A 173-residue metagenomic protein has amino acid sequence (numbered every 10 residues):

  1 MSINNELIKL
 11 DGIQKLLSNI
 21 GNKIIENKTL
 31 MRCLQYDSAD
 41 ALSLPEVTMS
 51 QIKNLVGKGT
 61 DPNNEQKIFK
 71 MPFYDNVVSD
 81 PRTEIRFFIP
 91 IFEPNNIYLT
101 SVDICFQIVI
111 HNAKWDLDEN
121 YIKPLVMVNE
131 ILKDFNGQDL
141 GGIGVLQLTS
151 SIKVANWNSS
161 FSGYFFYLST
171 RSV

Functional and structural regions predicted by a protein language model:
M1-P94: Small/polar-rich, solvent-exposed N-terminal microdomains that initiate assembly or binding
N4-N5, W115-I122: Short, flexible/disordered intra-domain loops and linkers
V78, I122-V173: Acidic-leaning, charged glycine-interspersed low-complexity segments
S79-P81, Y98-V102, S160-S162: A short, structural micro-pattern
T83-N95, L146-W157: Short amphipathic beta-strand and strand-loop transition segments with alternating hydrophobic
I85, V102-F106, Y164-F166: Hydrophobic residues positioned within well-ordered beta-strands of beta-sheet architectures
P90, V109-H111, S169-R171: Generic short beta-strand segments
L99-D116: Short acidic, glycine/tyrosine-flanked loop/strand segments centered on an H-E-D-like triad
